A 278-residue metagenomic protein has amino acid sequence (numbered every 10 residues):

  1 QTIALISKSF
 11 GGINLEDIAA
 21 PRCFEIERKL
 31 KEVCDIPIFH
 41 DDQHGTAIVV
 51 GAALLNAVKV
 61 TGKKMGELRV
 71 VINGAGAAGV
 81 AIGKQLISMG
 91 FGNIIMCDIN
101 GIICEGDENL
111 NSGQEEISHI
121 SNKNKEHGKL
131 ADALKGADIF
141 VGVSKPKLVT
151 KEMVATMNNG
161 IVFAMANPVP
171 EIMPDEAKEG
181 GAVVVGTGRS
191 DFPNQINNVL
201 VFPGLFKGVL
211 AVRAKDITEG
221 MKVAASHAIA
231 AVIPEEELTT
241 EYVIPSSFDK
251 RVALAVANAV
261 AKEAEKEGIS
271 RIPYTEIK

Functional and structural regions predicted by a protein language model:
Q1-L68: Glycine/serine-rich phosphate-binding loop and adjoining beta1-alpha1 elements at the start of nucleotide-handling
Q1-T2, F24-K29, V49-A53, A81-S88 (+5 more regions): Short acidic, glycine/serine/threonine-rich loops at helix termini
N14-D17, I38-D41, I72, M96 (+4 more regions): General beta-strand structural signal in soluble alpha/beta enzymes
D17-A20, D41-H44, I99-I102, K145-P146 (+2 more regions): Short, ordered loop/turn segments at secondary-structure junctions
A19-C23, Q43-A47, A75, G79 (+8 more regions): Generic structural signal for well-ordered, non-membrane alpha-helical segments in soluble metabolic enzymes
D41-D42, T61, A164-Y274: Adenosine-phosphate binding glycine-rich loop
I48-K145: Glycine-rich phosphate/diphosphate-binding loop of Rossmann-like nucleotide-binding domains
E115-V183, R189-D191: Rossmann-like adenosine-cofactor binding region
